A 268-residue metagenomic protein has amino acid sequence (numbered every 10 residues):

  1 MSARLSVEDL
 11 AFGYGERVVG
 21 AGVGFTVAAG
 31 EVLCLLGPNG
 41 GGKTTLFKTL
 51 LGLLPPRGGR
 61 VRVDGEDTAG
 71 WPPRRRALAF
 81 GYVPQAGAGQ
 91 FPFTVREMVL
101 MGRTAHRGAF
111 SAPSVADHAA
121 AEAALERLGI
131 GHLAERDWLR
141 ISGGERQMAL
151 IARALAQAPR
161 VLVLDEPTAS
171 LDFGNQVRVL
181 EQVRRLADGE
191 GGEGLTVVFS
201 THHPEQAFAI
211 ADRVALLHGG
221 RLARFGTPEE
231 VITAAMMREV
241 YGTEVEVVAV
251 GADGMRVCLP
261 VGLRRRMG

Functional and structural regions predicted by a protein language model:
L5, V19-G22: Conserved structural motif at the start of ABC-family nucleotide-binding domains
L36-P38: The feature captures the beta-strand-to-loop junction immediately N-terminal to the Walker
L51: Helix-to-loop junction immediately C-terminal to a conserved catalytic motif
G59-D67: Conserved ABC transporter NBD signature motif
D137-I141, E145: Conserved ABC ATPase signature
A156-R160: A short, proline-enriched helix->beta-strand linker immediately N-terminal to the Walker B motif in ABC-type P-loop
L162-E166: Catalytic Walker B motif of ABC-type/P-loop ATPase nucleotide-binding domains
V240-G268: ABC ATPase nucleotide-binding domains
